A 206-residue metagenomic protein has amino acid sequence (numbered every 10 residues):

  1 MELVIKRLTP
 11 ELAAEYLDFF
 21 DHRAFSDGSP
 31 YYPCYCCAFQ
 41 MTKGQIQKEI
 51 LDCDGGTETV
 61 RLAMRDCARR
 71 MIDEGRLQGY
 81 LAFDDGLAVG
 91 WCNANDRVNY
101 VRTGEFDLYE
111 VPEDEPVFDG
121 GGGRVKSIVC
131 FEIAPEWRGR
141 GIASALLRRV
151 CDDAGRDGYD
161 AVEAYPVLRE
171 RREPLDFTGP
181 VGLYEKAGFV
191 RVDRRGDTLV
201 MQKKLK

Functional and structural regions predicted by a protein language model:
M1-I50: Conserved N-terminal entry element of GNAT/NAT acetyltransferase domains
F20-Y35, C92-E105, D152-A154: Short, solvent-exposed beta-strand-terminating loops
P33-L77: Active-site rim helix/loop that mediates acceptor-substrate recognition in acyltransferases
R70-E74, F83, L87-C130, R138 (+1 more regions): Conserved acyl-donor/pantetheine-binding loop and adjacent beta-alpha core of acyl/acetyltransferases and related
G79-L81: Residue-level detector of beta-strand face positions
R124-I128, A154-P174: Conserved GNAT acetyl-CoA-binding A-motif
I128-I133, G139-G155: Conserved acetyl-CoA-binding loop-helix of GNAT-fold acetyltransferases
L175-G188, V192-K206: C-terminal "cap" of GNAT-fold acetyltransferases
